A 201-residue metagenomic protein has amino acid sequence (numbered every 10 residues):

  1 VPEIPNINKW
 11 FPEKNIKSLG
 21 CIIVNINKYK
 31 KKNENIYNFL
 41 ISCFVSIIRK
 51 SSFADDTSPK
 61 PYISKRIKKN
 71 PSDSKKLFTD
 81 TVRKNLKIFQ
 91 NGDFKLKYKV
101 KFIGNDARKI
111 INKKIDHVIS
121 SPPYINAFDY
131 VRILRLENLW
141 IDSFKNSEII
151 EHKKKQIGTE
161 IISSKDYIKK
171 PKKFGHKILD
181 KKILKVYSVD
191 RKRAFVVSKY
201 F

Functional and structural regions predicted by a protein language model:
V1-N6: Short, charged, low-complexity loops and linkers
I7, K32, V196-K199: Conserved aromatic-histidine-acidic binding/catalytic patches
P12-S120, I125-R132: SAM-dependent nucleic-acid methyltransferase catalytic core
I125-F201: SAM-dependent methyltransferase catalytic-core segment centered on the flexible catalytic loop and adjoining short
